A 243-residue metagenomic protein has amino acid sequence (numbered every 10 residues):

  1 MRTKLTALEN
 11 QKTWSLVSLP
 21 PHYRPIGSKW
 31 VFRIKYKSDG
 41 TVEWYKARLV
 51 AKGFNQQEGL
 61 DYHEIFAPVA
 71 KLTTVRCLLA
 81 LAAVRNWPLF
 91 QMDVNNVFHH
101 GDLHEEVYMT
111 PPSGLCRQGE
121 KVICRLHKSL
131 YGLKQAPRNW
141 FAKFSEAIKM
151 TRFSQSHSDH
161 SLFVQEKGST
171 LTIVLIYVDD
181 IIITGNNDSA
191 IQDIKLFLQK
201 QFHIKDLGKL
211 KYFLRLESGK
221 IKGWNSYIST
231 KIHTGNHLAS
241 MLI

Functional and structural regions predicted by a protein language model:
M1-I243: Long, low-complexity, charge-biased intrinsically disordered regions
